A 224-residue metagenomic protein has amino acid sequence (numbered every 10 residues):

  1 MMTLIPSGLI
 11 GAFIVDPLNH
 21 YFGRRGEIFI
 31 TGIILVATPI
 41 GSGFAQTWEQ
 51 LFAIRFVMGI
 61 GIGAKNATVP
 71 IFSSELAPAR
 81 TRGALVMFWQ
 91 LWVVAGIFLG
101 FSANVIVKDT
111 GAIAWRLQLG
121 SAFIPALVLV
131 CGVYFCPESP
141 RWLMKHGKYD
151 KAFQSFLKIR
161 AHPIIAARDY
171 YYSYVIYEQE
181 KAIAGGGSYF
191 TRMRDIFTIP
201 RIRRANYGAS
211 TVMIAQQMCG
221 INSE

Functional and structural regions predicted by a protein language model:
M1-L157, A161, R168, E178-E224: Transmembrane-helix signature of 12-pass secondary carriers
